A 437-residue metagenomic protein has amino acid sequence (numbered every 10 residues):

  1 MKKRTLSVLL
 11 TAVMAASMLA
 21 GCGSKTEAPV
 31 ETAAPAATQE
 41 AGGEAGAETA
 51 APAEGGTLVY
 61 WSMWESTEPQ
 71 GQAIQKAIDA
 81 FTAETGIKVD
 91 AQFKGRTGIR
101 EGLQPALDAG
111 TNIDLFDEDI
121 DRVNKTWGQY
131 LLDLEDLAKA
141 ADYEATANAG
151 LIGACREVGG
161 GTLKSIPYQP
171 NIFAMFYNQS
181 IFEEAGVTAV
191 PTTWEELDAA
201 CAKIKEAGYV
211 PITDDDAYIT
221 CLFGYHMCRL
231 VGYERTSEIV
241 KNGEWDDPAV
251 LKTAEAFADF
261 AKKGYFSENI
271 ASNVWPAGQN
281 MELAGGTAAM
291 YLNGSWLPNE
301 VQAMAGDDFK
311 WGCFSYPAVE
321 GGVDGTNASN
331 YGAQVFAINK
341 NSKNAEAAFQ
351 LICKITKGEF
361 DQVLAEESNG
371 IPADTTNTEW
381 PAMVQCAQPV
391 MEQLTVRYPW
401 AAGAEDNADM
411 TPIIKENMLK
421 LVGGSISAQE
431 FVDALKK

Functional and structural regions predicted by a protein language model:
M1-V59, A83, T376-E379, E430-K437: Short, low-complexity disordered leader/linker segments with a strong preference for bacterial N-terminal type II
A41-G56, I120-A174, E183, D198 (+3 more regions): Hinge/lid segment of periplasmic solute-binding proteins
D79-E84, K88, G161, A185 (+2 more regions): Extracytoplasmic/periplasmic substrate-recognition and gating elements
A80-A147, S180-T192, M281-E282, T287-M290 (+2 more regions): Extracytoplasmic "Venus flytrap"/periplasmic binding protein-like
T126-E135, L151-V190, D215-E238, K262 (+3 more regions): Periplasmic solute-binding protein
E135-G150, V231-K252, A303-G306, A318-N327 (+4 more regions): Short, solvent-exposed loop/beta-turn-alpha elements that line the ligand-binding surface or hinge of extracytoplasmic
V158-G160, P167, N330, E367-T378 (+2 more regions): C-terminal capping/gating helix-and-loop segments adjacent to ligand/active sites or protein-protein/ligand interfaces
C201-K203, K241-I270: Glycine-centered hinge/linker elements that transmit conformational signals in sensory and ligand-binding systems
